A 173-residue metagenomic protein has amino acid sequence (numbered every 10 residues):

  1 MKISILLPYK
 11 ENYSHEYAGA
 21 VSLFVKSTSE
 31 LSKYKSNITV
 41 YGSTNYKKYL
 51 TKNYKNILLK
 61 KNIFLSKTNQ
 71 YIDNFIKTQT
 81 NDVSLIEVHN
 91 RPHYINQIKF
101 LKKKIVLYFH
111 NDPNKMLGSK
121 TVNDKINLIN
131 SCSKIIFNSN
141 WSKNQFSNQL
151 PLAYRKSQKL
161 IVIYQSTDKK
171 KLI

Functional and structural regions predicted by a protein language model:
M1-S4: Extreme N-terminal starter segment of soluble prokaryotic enzymes
Y9-H15, L23-K67: N-terminal strand-loop element at the rim of the active site of nucleotide-sugar-dependent glycosyltransferases
S27, F75-K77, G118-I135: Membrane-proximal helix-turn-helix segments that form the acceptor-binding/catalytic region of lipid-linked
Y46, P92-Y94, W141-K143: Alpha-helix capping/helix-boundary segments
K61-L85: An amphipathic, basic-hydrophobic alpha-helix
E87-H93, F109: Short His-centered aromatic/hydrophobic patch
L117-S119, S147, I161-I173: Acidic anion/phosphate-binding donor-loop and adjacent secondary structure in glycosyltransferase catalytic cores
S131-Q158, T167-K169: A short, active-site helix/loop in glycosyltransferases that binds the activated sugar's phosphate group
